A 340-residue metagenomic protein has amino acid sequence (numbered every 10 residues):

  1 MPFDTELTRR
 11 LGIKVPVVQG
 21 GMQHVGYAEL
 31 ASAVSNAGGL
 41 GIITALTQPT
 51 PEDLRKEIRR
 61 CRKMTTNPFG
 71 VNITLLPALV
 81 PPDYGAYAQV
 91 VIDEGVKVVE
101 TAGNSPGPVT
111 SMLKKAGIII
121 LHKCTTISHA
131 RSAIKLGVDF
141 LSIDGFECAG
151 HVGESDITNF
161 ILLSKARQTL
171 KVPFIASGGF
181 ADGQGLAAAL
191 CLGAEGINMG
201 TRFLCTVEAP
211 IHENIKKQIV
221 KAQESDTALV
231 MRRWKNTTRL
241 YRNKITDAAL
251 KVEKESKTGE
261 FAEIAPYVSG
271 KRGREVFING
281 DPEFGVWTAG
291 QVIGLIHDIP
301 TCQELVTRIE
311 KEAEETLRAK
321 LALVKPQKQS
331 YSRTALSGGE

Functional and structural regions predicted by a protein language model:
M1-T169, P173: Active-site entrance/lid segments in N-terminal catalytic domains of soluble metabolic enzymes
M22, G179-F180: Active-site metal-binding loops of divalent metal-dependent hydrolases
G153-I175, A181-E340: Conserved active-site-proximal phosphate/metal-binding subdomains
